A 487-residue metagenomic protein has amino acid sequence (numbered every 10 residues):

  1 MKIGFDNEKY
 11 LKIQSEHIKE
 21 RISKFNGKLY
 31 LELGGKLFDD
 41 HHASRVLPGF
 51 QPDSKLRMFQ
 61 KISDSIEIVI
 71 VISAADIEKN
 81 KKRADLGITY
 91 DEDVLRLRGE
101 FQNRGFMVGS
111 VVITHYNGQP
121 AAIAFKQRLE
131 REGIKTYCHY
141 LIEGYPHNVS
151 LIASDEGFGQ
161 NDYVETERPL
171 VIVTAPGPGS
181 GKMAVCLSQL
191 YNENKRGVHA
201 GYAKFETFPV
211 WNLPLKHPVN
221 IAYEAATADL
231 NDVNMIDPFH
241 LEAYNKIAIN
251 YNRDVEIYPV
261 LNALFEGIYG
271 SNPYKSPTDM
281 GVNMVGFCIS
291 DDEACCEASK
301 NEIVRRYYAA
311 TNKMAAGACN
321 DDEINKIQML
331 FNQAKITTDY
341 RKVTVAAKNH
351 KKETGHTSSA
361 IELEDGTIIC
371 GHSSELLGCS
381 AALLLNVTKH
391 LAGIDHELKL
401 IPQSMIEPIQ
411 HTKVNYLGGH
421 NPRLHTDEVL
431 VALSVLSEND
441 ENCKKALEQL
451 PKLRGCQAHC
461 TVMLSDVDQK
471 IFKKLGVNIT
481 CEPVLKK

Functional and structural regions predicted by a protein language model:
M1-T174, Q189-H350, H356, L363-D365 (+2 more regions): Flexible phosphate-sensing "switch/lid" loops adjacent to ATP/NTP-binding sites across phosphate-transfer
G177-P178: The conserved Walker
V185: Hydrophobic positions on the alpha1 helix immediately C-terminal to the Walker A/P-loop
G201, S373-E375: Residue-level structural signal for beta-strand termini and adjacent loop
L376-A392: A short, polar/charged loop-to-alpha-helix boundary motif
D395: Long C-terminal interaction/binding lobes of large macromolecular proteins
K399-G419: Active-site pocket-lining segment
